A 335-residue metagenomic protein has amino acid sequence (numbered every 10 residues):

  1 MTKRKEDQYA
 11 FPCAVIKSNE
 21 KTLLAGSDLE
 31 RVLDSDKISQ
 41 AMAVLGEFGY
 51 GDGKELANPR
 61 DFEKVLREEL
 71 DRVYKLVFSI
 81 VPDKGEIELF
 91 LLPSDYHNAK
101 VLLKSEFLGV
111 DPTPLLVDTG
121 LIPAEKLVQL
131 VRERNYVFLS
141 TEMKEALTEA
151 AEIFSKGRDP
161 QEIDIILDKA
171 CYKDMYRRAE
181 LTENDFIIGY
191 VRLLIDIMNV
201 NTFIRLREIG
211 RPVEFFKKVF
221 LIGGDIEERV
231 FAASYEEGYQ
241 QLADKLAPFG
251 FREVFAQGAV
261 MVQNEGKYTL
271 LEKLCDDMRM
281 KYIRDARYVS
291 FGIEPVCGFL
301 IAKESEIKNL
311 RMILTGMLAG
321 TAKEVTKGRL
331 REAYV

Functional and structural regions predicted by a protein language model:
M1-V335: N-terminal domain-start signal
